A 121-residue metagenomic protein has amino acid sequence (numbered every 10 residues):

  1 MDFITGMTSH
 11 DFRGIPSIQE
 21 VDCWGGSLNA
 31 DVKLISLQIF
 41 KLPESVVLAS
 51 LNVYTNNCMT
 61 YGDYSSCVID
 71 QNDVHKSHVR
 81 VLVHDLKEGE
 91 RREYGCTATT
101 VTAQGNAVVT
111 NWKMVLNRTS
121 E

Functional and structural regions predicted by a protein language model:
M1-W24: N-terminal edge beta-strand
H10-F12, V46-E93, A98-Q104: Extracellular beta-strand/loop-rich beta-sandwich domains predominantly from IgSF
P16-D22, K76-R80, V109-N111: Intrinsic-disorder/low-complexity, polar/charged segments enriched in Ser/Thr/Lys/Arg/Asp/Glu/Gln
Q19-G26, I35-I39, Y94-C96: Core motif of extracellular immunoglobulin-like domains
S27-K33, E44-V46: Primarily extracytoplasmic ectodomains and periplasmic/lumenal surface modules that are beta-strand-rich
D31-Q38, A107-V109: Beta-strand acidic-aromatic groove motif in beta-rich domains, primarily in extracellular
Q38-V46, R118-S120: Short edge-strand/loop segments of extracellular domains
Q104-S120: C-terminal edge beta-strand
